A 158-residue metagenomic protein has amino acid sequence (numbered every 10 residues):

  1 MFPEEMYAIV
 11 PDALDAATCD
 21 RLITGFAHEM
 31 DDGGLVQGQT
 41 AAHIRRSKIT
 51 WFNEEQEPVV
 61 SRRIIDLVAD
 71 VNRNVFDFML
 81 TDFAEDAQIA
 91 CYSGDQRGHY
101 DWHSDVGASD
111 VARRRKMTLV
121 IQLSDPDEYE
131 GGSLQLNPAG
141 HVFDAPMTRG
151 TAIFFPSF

Functional and structural regions predicted by a protein language model:
M1-A152, F158: Fe(II)/2-oxoglutarate oxygenase catalytic core
